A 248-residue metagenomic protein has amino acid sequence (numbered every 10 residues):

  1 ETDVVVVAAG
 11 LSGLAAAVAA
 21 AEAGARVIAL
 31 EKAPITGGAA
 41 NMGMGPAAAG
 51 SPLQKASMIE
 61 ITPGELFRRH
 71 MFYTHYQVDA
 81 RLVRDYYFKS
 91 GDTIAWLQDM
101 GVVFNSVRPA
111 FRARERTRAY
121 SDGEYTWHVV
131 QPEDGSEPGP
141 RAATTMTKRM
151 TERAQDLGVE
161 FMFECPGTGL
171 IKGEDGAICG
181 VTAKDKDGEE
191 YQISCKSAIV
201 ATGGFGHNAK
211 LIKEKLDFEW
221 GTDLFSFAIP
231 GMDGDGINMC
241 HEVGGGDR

Functional and structural regions predicted by a protein language model:
E1-S12, I28: Beta1/beta-strand and adjacent pyrophosphate-binding region of the FAD-binding site in flavoprotein oxidoreductases
V7, A49, V200-A201: Redox-cofactor binding/interface segments in oxidoreductases and associated redox assembly factors
A17, A21: Gly/Ala-rich phosphate-binding loop of Rossmann-like dinucleotide-binding domains, activating on the conserved
E22-M42: Glycine-rich FAD pyrophosphate-binding loop
A48-Y86: Glycine-rich active-site loop/strand segments that organize a redox cofactor
F88-Y191, C195, N208-I212: Conserved redox-cofactor binding core of oxidoreductases
K186-E189, I193-R248: Glycine-rich loop(s) and the adjacent beta-strand/alpha-helix scaffold that form part
